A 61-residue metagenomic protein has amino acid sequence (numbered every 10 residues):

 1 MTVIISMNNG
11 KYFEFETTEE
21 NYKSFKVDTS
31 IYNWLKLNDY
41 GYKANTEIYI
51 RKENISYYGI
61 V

Functional and structural regions predicted by a protein language model:
V3-I5: Short, structured surface segments that line ligand/substrate-binding pockets
N8-Y12, K43: Glycine-centered tight beta-turn/hairpin loop motif at sheet-sheet or coil-to-beta transitions
Y12-K36: Short, flexible N-terminal segments of the mature chain
Y32-V61: Short, mixed-charge low-complexity intrinsically disordered segments
